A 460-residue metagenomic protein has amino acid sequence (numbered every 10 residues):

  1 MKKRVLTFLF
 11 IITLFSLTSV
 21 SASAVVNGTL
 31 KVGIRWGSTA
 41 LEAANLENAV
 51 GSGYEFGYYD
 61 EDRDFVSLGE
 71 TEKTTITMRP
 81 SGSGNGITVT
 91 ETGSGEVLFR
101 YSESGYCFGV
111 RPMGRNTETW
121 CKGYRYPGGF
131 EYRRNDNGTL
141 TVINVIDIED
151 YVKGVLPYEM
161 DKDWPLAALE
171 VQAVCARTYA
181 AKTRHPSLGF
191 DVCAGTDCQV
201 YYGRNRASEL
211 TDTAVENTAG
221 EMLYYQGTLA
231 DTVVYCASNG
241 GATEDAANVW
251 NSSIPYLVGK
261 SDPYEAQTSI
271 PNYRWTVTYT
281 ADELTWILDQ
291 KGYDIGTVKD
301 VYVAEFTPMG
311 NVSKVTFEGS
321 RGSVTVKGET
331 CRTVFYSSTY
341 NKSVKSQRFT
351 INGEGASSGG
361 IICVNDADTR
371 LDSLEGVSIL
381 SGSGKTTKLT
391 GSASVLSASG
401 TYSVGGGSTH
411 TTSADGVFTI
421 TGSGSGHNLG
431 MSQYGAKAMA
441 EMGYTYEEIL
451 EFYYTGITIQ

Functional and structural regions predicted by a protein language model:
K2-Q460: Conserved, single-site charged/polar hotspot
